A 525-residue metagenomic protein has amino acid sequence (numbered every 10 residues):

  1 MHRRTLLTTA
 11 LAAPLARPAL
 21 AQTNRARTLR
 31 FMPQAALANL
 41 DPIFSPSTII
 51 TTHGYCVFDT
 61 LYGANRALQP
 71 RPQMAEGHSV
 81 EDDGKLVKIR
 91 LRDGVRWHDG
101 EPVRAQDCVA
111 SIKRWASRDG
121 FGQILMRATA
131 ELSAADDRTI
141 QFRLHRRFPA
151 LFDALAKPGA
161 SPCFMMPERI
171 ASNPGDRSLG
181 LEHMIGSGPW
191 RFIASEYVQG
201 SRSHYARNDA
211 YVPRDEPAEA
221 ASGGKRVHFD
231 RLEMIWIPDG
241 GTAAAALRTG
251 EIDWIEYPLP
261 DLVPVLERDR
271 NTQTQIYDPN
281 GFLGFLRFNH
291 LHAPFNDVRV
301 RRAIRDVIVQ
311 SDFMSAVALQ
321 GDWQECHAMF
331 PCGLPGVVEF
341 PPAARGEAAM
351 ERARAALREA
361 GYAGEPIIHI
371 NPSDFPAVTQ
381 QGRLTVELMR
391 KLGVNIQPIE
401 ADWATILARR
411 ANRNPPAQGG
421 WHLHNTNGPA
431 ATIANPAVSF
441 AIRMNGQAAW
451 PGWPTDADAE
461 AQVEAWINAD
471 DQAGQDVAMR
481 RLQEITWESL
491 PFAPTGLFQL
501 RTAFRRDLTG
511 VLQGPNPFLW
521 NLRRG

Functional and structural regions predicted by a protein language model:
M32-D82, K113, I185: N-terminal lobe/hinge region of extracytoplasmic solute-binding protein
R90, I124-N173, R177-V198: Surface-exposed binding/hinge segments that line and control ligand-binding clefts or catalytic entry sites
S178, P213-V265, N395: Ligand-site clamp/hinge motif
W190-R191, G321-E359, S373-Q380: Structural transition elements
Q199-S201, D239, P258, W323 (+3 more regions): Ligand/substrate-recognition segments at binding pockets and active sites
L291, F295-L334, Q380-Q381, T486-P494: Periplasmic-binding protein-like
G346, Q397-A408, P436-R506, G525: Extracytoplasmic/peripheral linker and loop segments enriched in polar/acidic and small residues with frequent Thr/Pro
F504-G525: Long beta-strand-rich cores associated with HINT superfamily self-processing modules
